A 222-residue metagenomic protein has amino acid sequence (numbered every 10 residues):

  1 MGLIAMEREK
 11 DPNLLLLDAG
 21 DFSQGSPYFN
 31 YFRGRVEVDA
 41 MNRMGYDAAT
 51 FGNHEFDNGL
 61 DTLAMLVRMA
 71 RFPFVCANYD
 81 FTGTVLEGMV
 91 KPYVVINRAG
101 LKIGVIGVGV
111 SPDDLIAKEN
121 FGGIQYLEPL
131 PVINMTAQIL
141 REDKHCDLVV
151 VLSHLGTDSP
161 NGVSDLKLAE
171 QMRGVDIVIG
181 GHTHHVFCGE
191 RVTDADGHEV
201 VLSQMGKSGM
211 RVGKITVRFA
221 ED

Functional and structural regions predicted by a protein language model:
M1-D222: Acidic, metal/ion-coordinating pockets
